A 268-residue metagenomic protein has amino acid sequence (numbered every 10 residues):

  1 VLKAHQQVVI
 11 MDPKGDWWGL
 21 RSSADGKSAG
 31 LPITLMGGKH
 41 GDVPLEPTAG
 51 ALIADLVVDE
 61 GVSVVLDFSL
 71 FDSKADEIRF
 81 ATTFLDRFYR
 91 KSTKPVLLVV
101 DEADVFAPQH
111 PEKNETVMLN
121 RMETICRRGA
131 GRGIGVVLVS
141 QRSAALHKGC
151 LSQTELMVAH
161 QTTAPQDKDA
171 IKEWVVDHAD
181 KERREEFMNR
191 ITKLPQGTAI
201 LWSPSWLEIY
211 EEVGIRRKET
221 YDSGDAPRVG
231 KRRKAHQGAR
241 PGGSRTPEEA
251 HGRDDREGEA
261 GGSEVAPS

Functional and structural regions predicted by a protein language model:
V1-T83: Switch/coupling segment of Walker-type NTPase motor domains
L2-Q6, D86-R90, P108, E155 (+7 more regions): Non-catalytic alpha-helical coupling and interface elements of nucleotide-dependent molecular machines and regulators
A4-Q6, A29-L31, G61-V62, K94 (+3 more regions): Short glycine-/polar-rich loops that comprise or flank the Walker A/P-loop and associated switch/sensor motifs
V9-I10, T34, V65, L138 (+3 more regions): Structured core elements
K14, K39, L70, T163 (+2 more regions): A broadly conserved detector of short glycine/acidic/proline-rich loop/turn motifs that flank catalytic sites and bind
R21-K27, P47, A51, C126 (+1 more regions): Conserved ATP-driven motor cores of ASCE-family P-loop NTPases powering translocation/secretion/packaging/pilus
D72, D76-A179: Conserved P-loop NTPase motor cores
P195-S268: Conserved P-loop NTPase motor module
